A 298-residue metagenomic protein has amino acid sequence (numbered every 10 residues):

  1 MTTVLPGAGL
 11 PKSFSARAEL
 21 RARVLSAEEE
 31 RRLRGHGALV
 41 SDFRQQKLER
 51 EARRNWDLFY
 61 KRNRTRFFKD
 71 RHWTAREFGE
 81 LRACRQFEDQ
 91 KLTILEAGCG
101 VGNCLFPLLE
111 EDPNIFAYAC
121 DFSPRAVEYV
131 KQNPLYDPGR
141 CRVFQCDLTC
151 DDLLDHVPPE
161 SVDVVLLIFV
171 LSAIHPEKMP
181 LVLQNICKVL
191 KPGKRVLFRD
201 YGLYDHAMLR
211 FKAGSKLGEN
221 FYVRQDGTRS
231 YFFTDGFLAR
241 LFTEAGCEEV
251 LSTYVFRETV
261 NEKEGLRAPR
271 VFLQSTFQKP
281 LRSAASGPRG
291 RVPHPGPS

Functional and structural regions predicted by a protein language model:
M1-R54, L58: N-terminal auxiliary segments of SAM/dcSAM-dependent transferases
F67-L92, N103, P107: Conserved alpha-helix/loop element of class I SAM-dependent methyltransferases that forms part of the SAM/SAH-binding
E88-L154: Class I SAM-dependent methyltransferase SAM/SAH-binding core
L153-V165: A short acidic, Gly/Pro-enriched loop at the edge of an enzyme's catalytic core that lines a small-molecule cofactor
V162-K178: A short SAM/SAH-binding and catalytic strip from SAM-dependent methyltransferases
P180-R195: A short glycine-rich, Lys/Arg-flanked "PGG" loop and its adjoining helix->strand segment in the class I
G202-E264: C-terminal alpha-helical "lid/dimerization" subdomain adjacent to the S-adenosyl-L-methionine
E258-S298: Core SAM-dependent methyltransferase catalytic element
